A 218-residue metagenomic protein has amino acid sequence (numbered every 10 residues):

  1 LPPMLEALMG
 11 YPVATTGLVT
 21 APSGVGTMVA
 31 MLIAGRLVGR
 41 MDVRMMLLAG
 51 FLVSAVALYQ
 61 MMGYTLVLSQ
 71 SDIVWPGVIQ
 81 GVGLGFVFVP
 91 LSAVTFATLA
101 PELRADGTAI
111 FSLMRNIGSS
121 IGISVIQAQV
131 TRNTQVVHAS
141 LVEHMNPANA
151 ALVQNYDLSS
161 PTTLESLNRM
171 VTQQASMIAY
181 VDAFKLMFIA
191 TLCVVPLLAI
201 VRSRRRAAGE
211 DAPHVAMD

Functional and structural regions predicted by a protein language model:
L1-D106, R206-D218: Transmembrane core module of solute transporters
I110-S203, G209, H214-D218: Hydrophobic transmembrane architecture of multi-pass small-molecule transporters
